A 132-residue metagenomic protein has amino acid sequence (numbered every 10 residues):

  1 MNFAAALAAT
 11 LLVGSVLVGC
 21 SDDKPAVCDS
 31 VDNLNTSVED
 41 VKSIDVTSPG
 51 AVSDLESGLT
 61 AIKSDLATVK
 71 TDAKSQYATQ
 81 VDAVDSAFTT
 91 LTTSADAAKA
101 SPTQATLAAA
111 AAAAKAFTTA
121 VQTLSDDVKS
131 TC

Functional and structural regions predicted by a protein language model:
M1-L7: Bacterial N-terminal signal peptides that target proteins for export
L7-V13: Hydrophobic helical h-region of N-terminal Sec-dependent signal peptides in bacterial secretory/periplasmic proteins
S15-G19: C-terminal motif of bacterial Sec signal peptides marking the signal peptidase cleavage site
C20-D65: Immediate post-signal-peptide N-terminus of mature secreted/exported proteins
V38, K63, T92, Q122-S125: Membrane-embedded alpha-helical transmembrane segments of multi-pass integral membrane proteins
G58-F117: Long, amphipathic, charge-rich alpha-helical segments that form helical bundles/coiled-coils
A120-C132: Short, low-complexity, Pro/Ser/Thr/Gly-rich segments in the mature regions of secreted, periplasmic
